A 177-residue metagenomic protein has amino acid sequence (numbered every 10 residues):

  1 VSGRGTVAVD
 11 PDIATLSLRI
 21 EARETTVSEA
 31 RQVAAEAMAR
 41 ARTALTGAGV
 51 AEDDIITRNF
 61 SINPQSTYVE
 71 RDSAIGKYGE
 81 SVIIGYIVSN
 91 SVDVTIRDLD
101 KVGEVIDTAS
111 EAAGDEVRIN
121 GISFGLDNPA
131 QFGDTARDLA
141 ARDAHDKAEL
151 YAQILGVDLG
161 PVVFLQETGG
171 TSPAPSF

Functional and structural regions predicted by a protein language model:
V1-F177: Short, charge-dense linear interaction motifs
